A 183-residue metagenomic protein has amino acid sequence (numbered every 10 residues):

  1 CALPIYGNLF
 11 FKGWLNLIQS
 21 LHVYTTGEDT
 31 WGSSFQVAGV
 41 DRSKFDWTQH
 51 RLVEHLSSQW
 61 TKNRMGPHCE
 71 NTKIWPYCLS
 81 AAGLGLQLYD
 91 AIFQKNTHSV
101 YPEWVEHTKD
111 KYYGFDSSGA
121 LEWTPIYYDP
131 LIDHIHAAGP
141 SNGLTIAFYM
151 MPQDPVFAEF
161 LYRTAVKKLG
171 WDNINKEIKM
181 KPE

Functional and structural regions predicted by a protein language model:
C1-L3: Short, small-residue-biased leader/transition segments that mark boundaries at the very start of proteins
I5-Y6, F10-E28: Internal, well-ordered alpha/beta segment that forms a basic, Gly-enriched binding/recognition surface
F10, V40-W47, N63, C69-E183: Extended ligand-binding clefts on enzyme/binding-domain cores
Q19-T26, L56, W60, Y89-F93 (+1 more regions): Sec/Tat-exported extracytoplasmic proteins
Y24-W47: Short coil/linker segments at helix-helix boundaries
W47-R64: Short, charged, amphipathic alpha-helices and their helix-cap/turn boundaries
